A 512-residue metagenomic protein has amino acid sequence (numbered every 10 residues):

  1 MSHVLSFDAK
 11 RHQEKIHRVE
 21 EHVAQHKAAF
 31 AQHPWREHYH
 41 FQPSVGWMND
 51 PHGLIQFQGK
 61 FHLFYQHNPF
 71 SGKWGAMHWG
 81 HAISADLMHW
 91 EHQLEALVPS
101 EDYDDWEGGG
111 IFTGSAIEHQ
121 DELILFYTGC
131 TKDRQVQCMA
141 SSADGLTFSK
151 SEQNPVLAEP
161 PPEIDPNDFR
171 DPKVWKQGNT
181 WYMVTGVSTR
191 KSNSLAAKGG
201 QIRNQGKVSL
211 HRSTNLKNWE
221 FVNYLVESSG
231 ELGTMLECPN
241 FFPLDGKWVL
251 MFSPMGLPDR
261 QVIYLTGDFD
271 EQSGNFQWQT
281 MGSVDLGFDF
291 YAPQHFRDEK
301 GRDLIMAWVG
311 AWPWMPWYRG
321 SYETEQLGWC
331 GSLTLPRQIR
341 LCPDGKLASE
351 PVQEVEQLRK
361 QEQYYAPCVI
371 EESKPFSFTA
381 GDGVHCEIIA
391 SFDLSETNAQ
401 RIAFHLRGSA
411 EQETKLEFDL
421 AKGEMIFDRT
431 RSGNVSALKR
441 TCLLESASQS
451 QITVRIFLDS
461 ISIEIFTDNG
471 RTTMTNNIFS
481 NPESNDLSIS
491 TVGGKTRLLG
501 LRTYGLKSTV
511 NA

Functional and structural regions predicted by a protein language model:
S2-F7, E21-K27, D268-T280, V284-Y291 (+1 more regions): Beta-rich accessory regions
H3-H52, S71-K73, M88-E118, L146-K176 (+4 more regions): Surface loop/turn signatures of beta-propeller and other carbohydrate-active proteins
W47, W74-M77, G109, K132 (+9 more regions): Active-site-proximal structural scaffolding
D50-F70, L94, F112-K132, V136-A140 (+7 more regions): Hydrophobic core segments of beta-strands in well-ordered, beta-rich domains
P51, A76-W79, I111-T113, E122 (+11 more regions): Extracellular structured ligand-interaction cores
F70-G72, D133-Q135, R190-S192, W219 (+10 more regions): Flexible loop/turn segments at secondary-structure boundaries
H78-D86, V136-G145, K207-N215, V262-Q272 (+2 more regions): Beta-propeller blade signature
A85-W90, H119, T147, S213-E220 (+4 more regions): Secondary-structure transition/capping motifs at alpha-helix termini and the adjoining loop/turn into the next element
